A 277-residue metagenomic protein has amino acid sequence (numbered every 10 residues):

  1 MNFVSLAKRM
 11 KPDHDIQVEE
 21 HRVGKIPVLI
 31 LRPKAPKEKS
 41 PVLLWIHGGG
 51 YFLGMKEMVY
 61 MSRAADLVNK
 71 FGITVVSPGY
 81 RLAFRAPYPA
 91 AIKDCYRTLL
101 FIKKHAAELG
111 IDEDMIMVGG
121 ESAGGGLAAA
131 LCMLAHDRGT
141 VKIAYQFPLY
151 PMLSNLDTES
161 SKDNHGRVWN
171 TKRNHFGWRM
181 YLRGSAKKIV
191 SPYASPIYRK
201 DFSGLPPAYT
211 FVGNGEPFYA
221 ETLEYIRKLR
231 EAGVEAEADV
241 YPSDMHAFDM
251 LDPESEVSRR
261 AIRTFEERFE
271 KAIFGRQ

Functional and structural regions predicted by a protein language model:
M1-R9: Alpha-helical membrane-targeting segments
K8-Q277: Alpha/beta-hydrolase superfamily serine-hydrolase fold, recognizing
